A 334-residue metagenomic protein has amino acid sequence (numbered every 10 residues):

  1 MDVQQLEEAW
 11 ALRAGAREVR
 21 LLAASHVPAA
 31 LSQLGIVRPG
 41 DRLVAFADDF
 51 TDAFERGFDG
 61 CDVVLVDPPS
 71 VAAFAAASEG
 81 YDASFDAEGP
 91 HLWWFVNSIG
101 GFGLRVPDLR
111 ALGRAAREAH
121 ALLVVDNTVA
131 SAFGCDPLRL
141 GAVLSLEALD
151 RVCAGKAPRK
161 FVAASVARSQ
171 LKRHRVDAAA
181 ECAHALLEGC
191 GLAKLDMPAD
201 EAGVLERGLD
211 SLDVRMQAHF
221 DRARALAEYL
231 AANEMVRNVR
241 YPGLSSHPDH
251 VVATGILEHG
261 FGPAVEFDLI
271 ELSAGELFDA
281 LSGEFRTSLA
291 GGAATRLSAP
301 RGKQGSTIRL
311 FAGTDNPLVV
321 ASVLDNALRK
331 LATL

Functional and structural regions predicted by a protein language model:
M1-V3: Positively charged, small/polar-rich N-terminal and surface patches that mediate targeting and assembly and bind
Q5-N233: Conserved PLP-enzyme active-site core in the AAT-like
A231, M235-T333: Conserved C-terminal alpha-helix-loop-beta "cap" of PLP-dependent enzymes that closes/shapes the active-site mouth
